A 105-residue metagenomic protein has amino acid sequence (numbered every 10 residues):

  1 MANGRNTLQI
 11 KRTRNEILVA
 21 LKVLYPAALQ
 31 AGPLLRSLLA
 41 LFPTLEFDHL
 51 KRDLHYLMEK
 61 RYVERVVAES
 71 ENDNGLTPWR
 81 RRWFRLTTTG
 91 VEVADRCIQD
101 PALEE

Functional and structural regions predicted by a protein language model:
M1-A28: Short alpha-helical segments that sit at the start of domains
N6, L41-P43: A generic structural signal for short
R12, E16, P33, H49-R52 (+1 more regions): Amphipathic alpha-helical interaction segments
A27-L38: Short acidic, hydrophobic short linear motifs in intrinsically disordered regions
R36, R52, E92: DNA-binding alpha-helical recognition surfaces that contact promoter or target DNA
T44-K60: Short amphipathic alpha-helical interaction segments
M58-N72: A short, conserved structural fragment
T77-E105: Short, amphipathic alpha-helical interaction segments positioned at domain boundaries
